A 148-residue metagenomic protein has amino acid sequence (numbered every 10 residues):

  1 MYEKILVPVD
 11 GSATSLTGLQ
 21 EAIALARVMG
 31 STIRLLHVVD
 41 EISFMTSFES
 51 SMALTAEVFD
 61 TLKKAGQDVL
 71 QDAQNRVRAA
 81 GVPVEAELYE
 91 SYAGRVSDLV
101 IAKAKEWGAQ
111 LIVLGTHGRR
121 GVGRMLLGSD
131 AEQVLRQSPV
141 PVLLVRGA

Functional and structural regions predicted by a protein language model:
E3-A53, R76-E85: Small/aliphatic-rich secondary-structure junction motif
H37, L88-E90, R146: Residue-level recognition of beta-strand->loop/alpha-helix junctions
S51-L54, K103-K105, D130-A131: Short, hinge-like loop/turn segments at secondary-structure boundaries
L54-D68: A short acidic, glycine-rich active-site loop that binds or catalyzes chemistry on phosphate/adenosine moieties
N75-I112: Structural beta-alpha unit
L111-Q133: Glycine-rich, Arg-bearing micro-motifs that act as flexible, cationic patches
V142-A148: Short, flexible loop segments at boundaries between secondary-structure elements
